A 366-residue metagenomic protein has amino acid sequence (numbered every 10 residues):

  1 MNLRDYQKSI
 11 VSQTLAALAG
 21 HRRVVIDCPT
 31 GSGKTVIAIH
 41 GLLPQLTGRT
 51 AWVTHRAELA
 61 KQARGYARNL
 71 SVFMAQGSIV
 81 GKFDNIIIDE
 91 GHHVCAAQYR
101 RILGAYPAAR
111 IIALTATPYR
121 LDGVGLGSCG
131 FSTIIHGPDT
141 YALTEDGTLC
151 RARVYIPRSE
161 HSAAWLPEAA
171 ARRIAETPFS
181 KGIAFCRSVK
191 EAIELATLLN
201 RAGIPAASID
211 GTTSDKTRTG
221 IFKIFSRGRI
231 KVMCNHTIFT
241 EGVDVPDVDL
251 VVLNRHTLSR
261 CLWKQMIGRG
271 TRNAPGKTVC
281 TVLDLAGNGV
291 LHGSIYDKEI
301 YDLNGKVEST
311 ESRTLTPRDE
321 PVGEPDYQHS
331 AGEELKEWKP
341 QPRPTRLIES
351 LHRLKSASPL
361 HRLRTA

Functional and structural regions predicted by a protein language model:
M1-V24: Conserved pre-motif I regulatory segment
G20-G41, F185: Walker A/P-loop
T50-L59, A170-A202: Conserved strand-helix element at the start of the C-terminal RecA-like helicase core
K61, I193-E194, I204-T240: Conserved helicase ATPase core of P-loop NTP-dependent helicases/translocases
I86, K231-N235, E241-T257, L262-R269 (+1 more regions): A short beta-strand element within the Helicase C-terminal
H93-L149: Post-DEXD/H (motif II) to motif III coupling segment of the RecA-like Helicase ATP-binding lobe
T133-S188: Conserved interdomain linker/interface between the two RecA-like ATPase lobes of SF2 helicase motors
L262, R269-I300: Conserved segment of the helicase C-terminal RecA-like domain
